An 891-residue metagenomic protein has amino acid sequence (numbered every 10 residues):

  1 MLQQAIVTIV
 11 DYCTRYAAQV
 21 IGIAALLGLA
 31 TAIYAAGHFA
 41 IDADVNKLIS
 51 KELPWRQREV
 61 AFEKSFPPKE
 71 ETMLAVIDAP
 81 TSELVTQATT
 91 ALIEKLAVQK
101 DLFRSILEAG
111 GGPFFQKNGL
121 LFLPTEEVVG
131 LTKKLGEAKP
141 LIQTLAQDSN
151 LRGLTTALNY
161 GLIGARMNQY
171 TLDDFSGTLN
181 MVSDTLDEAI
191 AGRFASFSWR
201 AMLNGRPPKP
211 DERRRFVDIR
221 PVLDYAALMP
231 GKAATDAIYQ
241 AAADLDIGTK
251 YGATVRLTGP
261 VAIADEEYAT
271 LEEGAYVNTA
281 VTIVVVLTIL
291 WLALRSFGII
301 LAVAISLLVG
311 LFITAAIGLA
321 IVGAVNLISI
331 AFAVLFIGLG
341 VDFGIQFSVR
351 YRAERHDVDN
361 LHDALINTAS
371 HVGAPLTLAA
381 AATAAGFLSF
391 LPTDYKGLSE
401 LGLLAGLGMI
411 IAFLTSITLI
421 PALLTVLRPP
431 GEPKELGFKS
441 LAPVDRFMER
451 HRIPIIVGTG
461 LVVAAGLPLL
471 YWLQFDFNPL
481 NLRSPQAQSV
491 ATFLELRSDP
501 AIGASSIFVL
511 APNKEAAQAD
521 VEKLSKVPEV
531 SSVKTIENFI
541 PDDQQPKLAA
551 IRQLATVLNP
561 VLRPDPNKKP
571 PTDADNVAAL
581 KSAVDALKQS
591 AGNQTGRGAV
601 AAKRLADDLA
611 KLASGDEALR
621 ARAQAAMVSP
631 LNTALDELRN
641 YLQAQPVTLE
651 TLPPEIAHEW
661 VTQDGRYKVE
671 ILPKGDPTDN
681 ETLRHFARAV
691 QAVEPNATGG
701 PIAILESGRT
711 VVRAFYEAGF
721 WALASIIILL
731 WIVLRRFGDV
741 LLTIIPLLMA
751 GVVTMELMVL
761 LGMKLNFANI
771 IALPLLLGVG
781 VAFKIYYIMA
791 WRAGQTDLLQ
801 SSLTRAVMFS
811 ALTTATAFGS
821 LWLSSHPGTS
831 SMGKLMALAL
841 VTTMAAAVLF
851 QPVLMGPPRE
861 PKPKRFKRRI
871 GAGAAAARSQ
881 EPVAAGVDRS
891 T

Functional and structural regions predicted by a protein language model:
M1-N46, V60-A61, L223-M229, A233-L482 (+1 more regions): Membrane-embedded transmembrane helical bundles of large multi-pass transporters/channels
L2-V281: Membrane-proximal extracytoplasmic
A36-P80, R193-P207, D445, E449-P454 (+8 more regions): Solvent-exposed, non-transmembrane loop/terminal regulatory segments of multi-pass membrane proteins
I77-L84, I219-L228, T258-A264, L482-P485 (+6 more regions): Structural beta->alpha junctions
A109-N118, E537-A549, A703-G708: Short proline/glycine- and acidic-rich turn/helix-capping motifs at secondary-structure junctions
K117-L135, Q544-P560, T710-F720: Short, low-order "capping/linker" segments at domain edges
Y160-L292, S296-F297, K526, S582-I726: Extracytoplasmic
K547-D608: Charged, amphipathic alpha-helical linkers/stalks
